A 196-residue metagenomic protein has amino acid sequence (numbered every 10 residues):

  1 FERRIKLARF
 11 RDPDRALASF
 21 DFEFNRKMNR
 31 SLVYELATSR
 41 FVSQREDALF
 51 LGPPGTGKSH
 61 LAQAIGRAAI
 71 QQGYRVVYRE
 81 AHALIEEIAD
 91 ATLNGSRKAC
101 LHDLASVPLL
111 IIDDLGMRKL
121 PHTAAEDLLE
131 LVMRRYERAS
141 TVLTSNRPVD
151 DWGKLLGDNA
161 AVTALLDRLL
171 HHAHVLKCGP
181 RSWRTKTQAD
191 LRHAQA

Functional and structural regions predicted by a protein language model:
F1-P13: Interdomain "pre-motor" coupling segment immediately N-terminal to P-loop NTPase/helicase cores
D14-L17, S43-R45: Short connector loops at helix/strand junctions that flank enzyme active sites, especially segments positioning acidic
N25: Basic, flexible Lys/Arg- and Gly-enriched helix-loop patches that mediate nucleic-acid binding at interfaces with rRNA
M28-S106: Conserved P-loop
R75, R79, A83-S106, L115-A196: Replace "adjacent to P-loop NTPase cores in ATP/GTP-dependent enzymes" with "adjacent to NTP-binding cores
L109: Walker B motif beta-strand of ABC-family P-loop ATPases
